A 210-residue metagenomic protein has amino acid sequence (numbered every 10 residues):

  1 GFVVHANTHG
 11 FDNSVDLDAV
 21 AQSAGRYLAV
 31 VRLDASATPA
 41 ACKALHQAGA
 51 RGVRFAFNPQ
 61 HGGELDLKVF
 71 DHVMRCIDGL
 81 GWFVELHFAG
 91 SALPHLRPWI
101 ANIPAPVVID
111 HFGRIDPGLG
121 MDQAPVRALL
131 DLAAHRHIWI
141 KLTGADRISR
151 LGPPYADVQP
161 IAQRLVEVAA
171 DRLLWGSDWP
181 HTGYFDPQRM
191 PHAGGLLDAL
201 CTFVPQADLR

Functional and structural regions predicted by a protein language model:
V4, T8-S91, P98-I100, K141-R147 (+2 more regions): Active-site gating/metal-coordination segments in enzymes
G10-N13, G62, D116-P117, T182-F185: Short catalytic/ligand-binding loop motif for oxyanion handling, primarily in non-cytosolic enzymes, centered on
A24, G81, P104, R136-H137 (+1 more regions): Residue-level detector of structured alpha->beta connecting loops
H72, P94, F112-A124: Binuclear metal-dependent hydrolase catalytic cores centered on His/Asp/Glu-rich metal-binding motifs
E85-S91, P106-I115: Conserved anion-binding
P117, D122-R210: H/E-rich (His + Asp/Glu) clusters that bind or coordinate divalent metals
